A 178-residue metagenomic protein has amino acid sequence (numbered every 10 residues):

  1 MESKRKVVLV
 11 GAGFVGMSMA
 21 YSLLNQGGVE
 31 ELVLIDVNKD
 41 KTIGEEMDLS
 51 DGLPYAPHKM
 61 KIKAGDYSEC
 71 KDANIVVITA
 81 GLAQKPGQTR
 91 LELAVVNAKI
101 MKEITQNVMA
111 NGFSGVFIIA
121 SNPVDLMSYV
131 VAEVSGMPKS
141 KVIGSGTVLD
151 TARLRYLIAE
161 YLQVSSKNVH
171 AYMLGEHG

Functional and structural regions predicted by a protein language model:
A12-G13: Glycine-rich Rossmann-fold phosphate-binding loop(s) that bind the pyrophosphate of adenine dinucleotide cofactors
G16-M17: N-terminal Rossmann-fold NAD(P) dinucleotide-binding loop
L23: Aromatic pocket-lining residues of Rossmann-like dinucleotide-binding sites
E31, V37-D72: Conserved N-terminal Rossmann-fold NAD(P) cofactor-binding segment
H58-E69, N74-A94: NAD(P)H-binding glycine-rich loop region in Rossmannoid oxidoreductase-like domains and their noncatalytic homologs
T89-R155: Rossmann-like NAD(P)(H) cofactor-binding subdomain of soluble oxidoreductases
Y156-G178: Mobile gating loops/cap/lid regions near enzyme active sites that modulate substrate access
